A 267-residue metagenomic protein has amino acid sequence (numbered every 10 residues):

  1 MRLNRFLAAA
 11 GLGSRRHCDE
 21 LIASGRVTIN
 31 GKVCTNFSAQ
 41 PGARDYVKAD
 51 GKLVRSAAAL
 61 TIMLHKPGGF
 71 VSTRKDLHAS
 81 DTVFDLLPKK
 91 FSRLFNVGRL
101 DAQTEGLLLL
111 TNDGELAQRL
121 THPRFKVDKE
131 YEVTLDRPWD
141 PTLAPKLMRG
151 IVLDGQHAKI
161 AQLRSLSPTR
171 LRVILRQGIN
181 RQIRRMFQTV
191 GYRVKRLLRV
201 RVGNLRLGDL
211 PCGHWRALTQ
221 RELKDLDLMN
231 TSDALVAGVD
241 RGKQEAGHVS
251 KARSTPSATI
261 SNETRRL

Functional and structural regions predicted by a protein language model:
M1-L267: Basic, flexible Lys/Arg- and Gly-enriched helix-loop patches that mediate nucleic-acid binding at interfaces with rRNA
